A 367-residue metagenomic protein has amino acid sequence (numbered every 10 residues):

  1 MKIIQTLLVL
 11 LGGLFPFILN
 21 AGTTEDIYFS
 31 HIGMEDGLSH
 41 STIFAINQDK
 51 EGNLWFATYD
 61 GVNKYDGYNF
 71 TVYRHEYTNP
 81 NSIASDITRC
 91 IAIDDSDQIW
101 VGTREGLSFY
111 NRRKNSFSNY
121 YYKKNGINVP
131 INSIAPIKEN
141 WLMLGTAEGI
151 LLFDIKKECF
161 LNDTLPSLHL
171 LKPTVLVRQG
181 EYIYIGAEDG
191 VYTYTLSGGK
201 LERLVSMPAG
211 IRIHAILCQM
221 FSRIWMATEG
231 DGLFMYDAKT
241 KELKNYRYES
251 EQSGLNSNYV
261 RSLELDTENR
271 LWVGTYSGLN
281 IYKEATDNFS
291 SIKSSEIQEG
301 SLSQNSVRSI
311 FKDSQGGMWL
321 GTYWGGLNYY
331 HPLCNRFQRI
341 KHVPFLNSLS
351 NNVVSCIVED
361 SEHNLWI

Functional and structural regions predicted by a protein language model:
M1-I367: Carboxylate-rich, polar loop motifs that coordinate divalent cations or form catalytic acidic clusters
